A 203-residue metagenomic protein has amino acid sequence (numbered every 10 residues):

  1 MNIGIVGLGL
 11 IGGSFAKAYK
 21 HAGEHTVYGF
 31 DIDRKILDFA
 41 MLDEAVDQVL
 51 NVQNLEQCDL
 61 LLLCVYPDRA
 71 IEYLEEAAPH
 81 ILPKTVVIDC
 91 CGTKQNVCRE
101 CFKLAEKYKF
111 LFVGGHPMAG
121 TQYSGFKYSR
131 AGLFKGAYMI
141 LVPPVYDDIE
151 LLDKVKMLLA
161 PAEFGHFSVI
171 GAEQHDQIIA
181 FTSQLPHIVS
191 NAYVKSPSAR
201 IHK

Functional and structural regions predicted by a protein language model:
M1-V52, E56: NAD(P)+-binding Rossmann beta1-loop-alpha1 motif at the extreme N-terminus of oxidoreductases
N2, T26, L111, Y138 (+1 more regions): Residues at the starts of beta-strands that form the adenosine-phosphate
Y28-F30, L50, I88, V113 (+2 more regions): Hydrophobic/aromatic beta-strand patches that form the interior of the parallel beta-sheet core in alpha/beta enzyme
K35-I36, R69, K94-V97: Conserved short alpha-helix immediately C-terminal to the canonical SAM/SAH-binding motif I of Rossmann-like
Q53-I81, T85-I88, G92: Rossmann-like NAD(P)-binding element
E76-K127: Rossmann-like NAD(P)(H) cofactor-binding subdomain of soluble oxidoreductases
L133-K203: Internal alpha-helical scaffold of NAD(P)-dependent oxidoreductase catalytic cores
